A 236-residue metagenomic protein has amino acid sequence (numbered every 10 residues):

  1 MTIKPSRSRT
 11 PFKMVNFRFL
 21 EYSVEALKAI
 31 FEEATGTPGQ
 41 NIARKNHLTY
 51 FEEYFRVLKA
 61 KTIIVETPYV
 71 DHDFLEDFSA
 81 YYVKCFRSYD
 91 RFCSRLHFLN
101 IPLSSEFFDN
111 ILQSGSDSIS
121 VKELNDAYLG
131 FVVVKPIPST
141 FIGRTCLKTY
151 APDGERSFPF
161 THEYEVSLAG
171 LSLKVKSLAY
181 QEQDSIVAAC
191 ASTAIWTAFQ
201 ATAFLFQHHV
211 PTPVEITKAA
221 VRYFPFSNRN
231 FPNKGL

Functional and structural regions predicted by a protein language model:
M1-C146: Long, charge-dense tracts
I3-S6, T10, M14, R156-N228: Active-site nucleophile-adjacent alpha helix/oxyanion-hole segment immediately C-terminal to the catalytic cysteine
A26-A29, A34, A43, A60 (+9 more regions): A sequence-composition feature that detects small, non-aromatic residues
L124-L173, S177: Cysteine protease-like catalytic core of ubiquitin/ubiquitin-like
N228-L236: Active-site-proximal segments of catalytic enzyme domains that coordinate small-molecule cofactors or metal ions
